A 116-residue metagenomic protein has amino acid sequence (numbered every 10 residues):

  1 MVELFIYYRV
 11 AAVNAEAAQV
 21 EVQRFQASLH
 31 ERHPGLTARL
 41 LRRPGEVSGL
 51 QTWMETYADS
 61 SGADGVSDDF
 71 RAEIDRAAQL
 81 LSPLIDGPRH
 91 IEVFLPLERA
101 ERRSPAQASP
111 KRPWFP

Functional and structural regions predicted by a protein language model:
M1-A72, I91-P116: Short S/T/G/P-rich N-terminal loop/turn motif that feeds into the first structured element of a domain
V66-L84: Short, charge- and proline-biased low-complexity linear segments that act as flexible interaction/docking motifs
Q79-L95: Conserved short beta-strand edge segments in small beta-sheet-based binding/regulatory domains
